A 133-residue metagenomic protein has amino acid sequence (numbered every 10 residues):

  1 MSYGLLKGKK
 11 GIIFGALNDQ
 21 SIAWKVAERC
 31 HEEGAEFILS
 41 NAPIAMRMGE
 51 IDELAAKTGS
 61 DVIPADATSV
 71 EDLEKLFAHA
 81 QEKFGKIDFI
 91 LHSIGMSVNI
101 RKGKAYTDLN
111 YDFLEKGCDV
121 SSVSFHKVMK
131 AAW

Functional and structural regions predicted by a protein language model:
Y3-S40: Canonical Rossmann dinucleotide-binding motif of NAD(H)/NADP(H)-dependent dehydrogenases/reductases, specifically
Q20, A45-M46, S69, S97-K104: Short beta->alpha connector loops of Rossmann-like oxidoreductase domains
N41-A55: Glycine-rich phosphate-binding loop and adjoining beta1-alpha1-beta2 segment of Rossmann-like nucleotide-binding folds
A55-E71: Rossmann-fold cofactor-recognition segment
P64-A65, I87-K102, S121: Rossmann-fold scaffold of SDR-type NAD(P)-dependent oxidoreductases
T68-K83: Conserved Rossmann-fold cofactor-binding substructure of NAD(P)-dependent oxidoreductases
A78, E82, G95-M96, K116-W133: Amphipathic alpha-helical dimer-interface segment in Rossmann-like NAD(P)H-dependent oxidoreductases
D88, G103-K127: Catalytic Tyr-X3-Lys loop
